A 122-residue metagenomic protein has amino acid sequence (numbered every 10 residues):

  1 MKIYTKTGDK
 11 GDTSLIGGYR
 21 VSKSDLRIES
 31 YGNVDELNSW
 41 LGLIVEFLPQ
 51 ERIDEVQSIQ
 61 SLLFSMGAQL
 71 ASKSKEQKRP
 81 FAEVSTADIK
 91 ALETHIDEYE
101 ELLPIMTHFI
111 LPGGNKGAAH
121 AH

Functional and structural regions predicted by a protein language model:
M1-H122: Phosphate/pyrophosphate-binding loop motifs in nucleotide- or prenyl diphosphate-using proteins
